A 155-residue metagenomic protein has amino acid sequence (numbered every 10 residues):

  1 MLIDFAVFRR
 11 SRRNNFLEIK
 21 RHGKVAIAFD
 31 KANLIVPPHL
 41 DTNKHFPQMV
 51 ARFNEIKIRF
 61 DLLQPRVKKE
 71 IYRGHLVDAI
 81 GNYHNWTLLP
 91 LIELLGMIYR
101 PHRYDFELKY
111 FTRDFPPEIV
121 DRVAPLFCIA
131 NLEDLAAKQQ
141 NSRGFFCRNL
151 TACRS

Functional and structural regions predicted by a protein language model:
M1-I19: Conserved catalytic core of two-metal-ion nucleotidyltransferases
R9, D30, D41-T42, P116 (+1 more regions): Helix N-terminus capping/helix-initiation residues
S11, N15, P37-H39, N43 (+2 more regions): Generic serine detector
R12, F29-N33, Y110, F115: Solvent-exposed, flexible loop/coil residues
R13-F16, H22-A26, L108: Generic secondary-structure boundary/loop-capping signal
G23-N54: A short, charged helix-loop
H45-S155: Conserved nucleotidyltransferase catalytic core and NTase-mimicking acidic/glycine-rich helix/loop elements in nucleic
